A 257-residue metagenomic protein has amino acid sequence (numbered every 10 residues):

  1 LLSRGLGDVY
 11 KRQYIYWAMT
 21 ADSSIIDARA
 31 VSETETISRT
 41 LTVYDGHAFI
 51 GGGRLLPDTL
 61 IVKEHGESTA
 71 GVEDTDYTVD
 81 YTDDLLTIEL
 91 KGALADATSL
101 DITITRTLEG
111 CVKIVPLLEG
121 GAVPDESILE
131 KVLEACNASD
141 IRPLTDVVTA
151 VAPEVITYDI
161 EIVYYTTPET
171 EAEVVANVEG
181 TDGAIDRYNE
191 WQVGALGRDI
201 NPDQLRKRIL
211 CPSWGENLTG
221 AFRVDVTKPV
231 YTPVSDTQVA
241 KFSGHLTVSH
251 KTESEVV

Functional and structural regions predicted by a protein language model:
L1-D8: Catalytic P-loop NTP-binding/switch module of NTPases
R4, E35-T105: Extended beta-strand solenoid/passenger and fiber regions
D8-T36, T103-R198: Carbohydrate-recognition loop of C-type lectin domains
S24-I25, F49-I61, A93-L94, R206 (+2 more regions): A broad structural signal for short, well-ordered beta-strand segments within beta-sheet-rich domains
D27-E33, V62, V79, D84 (+2 more regions): Hydrophobic/anchoring residues in structured secondary elements
A28-E33, R39, S213-E216, K251: Charge-rich, low-complexity terminal tails
Y44-G46, D74, A97-D101, T145 (+3 more regions): Glycine-centered loop/turn motifs
V174-V257: An aromatic-glycine-centered, glycine-rich loop/turn in mixed alpha/beta architecture
